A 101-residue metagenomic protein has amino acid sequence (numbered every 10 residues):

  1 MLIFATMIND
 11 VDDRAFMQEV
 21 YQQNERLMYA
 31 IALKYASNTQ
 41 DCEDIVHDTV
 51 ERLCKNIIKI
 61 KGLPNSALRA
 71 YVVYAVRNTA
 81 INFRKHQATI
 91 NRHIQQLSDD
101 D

Functional and structural regions predicted by a protein language model:
M1-L27, K34, K55-I57: N-terminal module of bacterial RNA polymerase sigma factors
A30, D44-E51, K55, S66-N78: Structural recognition of an alpha-helix C-terminal capping motif at a helix-to-coil junction
N38-C42: Membrane-interface starts of transmembrane alpha-helices
I58-P64: Short alpha-helix-to-loop micro-motif enriched in aromatics/charged/Gly
K59, V73-Q95: Arg/Lys-rich amphipathic alpha helix in sigma70-family domain 2
